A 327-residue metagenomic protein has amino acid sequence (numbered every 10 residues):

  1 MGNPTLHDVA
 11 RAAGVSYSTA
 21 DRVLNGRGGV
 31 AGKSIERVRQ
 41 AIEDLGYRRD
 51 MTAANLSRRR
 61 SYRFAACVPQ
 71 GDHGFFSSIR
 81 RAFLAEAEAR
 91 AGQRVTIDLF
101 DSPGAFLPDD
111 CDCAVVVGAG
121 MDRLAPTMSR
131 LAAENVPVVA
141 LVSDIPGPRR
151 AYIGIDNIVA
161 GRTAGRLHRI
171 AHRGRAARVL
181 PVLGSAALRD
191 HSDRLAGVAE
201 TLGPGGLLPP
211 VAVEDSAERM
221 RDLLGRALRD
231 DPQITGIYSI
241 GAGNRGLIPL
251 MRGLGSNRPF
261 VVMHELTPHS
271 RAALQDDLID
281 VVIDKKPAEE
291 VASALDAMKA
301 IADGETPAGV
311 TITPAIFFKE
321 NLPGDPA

Functional and structural regions predicted by a protein language model:
M1-N55, R59: N-terminal helix-turn-helix DNA-binding module of bacterial transcription factors
L45, L202, A288-A327: Hinge/cleft segment of the Venus flytrap/periplasmic-binding protein
R49-A105: Amphipathic helical "hinge" segments at domain boundaries
P69-F75, D98-A105, G120, G154-R162 (+5 more regions): Hinge/beta->alpha junction and helix N-cap segments in small-molecule ligand-binding domains
C113, N135-V139, A151, R178 (+1 more regions): Proline-centered loop/turn at the N-terminus of a beta-strand
A114-A132, V198, V211-H269: Hydrophobic alpha-helical
G120-V159, T267-Q275: Flexible loop/hinge segments that line or gate small-molecule binding clefts
I145-R169, V182, D276-A288: Short beta-strand elements at the ligand-binding edges of bilobed clamshell
